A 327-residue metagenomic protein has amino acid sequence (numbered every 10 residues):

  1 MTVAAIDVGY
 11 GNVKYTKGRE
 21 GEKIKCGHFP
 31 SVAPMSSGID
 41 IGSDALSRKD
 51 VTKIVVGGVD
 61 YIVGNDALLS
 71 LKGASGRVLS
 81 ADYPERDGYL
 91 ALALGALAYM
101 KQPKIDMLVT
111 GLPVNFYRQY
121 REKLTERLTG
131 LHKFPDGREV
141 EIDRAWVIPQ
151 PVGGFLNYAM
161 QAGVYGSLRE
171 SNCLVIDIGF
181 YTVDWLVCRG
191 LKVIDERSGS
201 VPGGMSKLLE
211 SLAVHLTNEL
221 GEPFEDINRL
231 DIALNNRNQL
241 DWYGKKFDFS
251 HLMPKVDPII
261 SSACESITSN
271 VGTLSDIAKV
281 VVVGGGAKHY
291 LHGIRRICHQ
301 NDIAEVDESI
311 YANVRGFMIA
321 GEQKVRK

Functional and structural regions predicted by a protein language model:
M1-C173, K192-S206, E219, N228-V281 (+1 more regions): Nucleotide/phosphate-binding catalytic cleft detector across ATP-hydrolyzing and phosphate-transferring enzymes
I178-D184: Ser/Thr-glycine-rich phosphate-binding loops at phosphate-binding pockets of nucleotides, nucleotide cofactors
W185-G190: PRPP/pyrophosphate-binding module of the type I phosphoribosyltransferase fold
E210, V214-N218: Long, charge-rich alpha-helical interaction segments
